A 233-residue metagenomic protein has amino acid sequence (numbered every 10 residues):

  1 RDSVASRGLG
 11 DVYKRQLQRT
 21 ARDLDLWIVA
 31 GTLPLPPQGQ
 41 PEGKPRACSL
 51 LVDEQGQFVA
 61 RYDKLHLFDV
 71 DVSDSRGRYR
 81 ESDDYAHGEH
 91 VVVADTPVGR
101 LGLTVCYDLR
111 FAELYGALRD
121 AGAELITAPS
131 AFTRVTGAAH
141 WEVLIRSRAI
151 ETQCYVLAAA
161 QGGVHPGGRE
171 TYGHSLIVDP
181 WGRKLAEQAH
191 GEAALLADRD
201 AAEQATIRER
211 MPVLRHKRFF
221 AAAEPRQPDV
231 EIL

Functional and structural regions predicted by a protein language model:
R1, A121-T136: Short acidic, glycine-rich surface-loop motifs adjacent to enzyme active sites
D2-Y13: Single conserved hydrophobic/aromatic residue that forms the stacking wall/gate of nucleotide- or nucleobase-binding
R19, Q40-A121, R134-G137, W141-V143 (+1 more regions): Active-site catalytic loop in hydrolytic enzyme cores
D23-L24, T152: Helix C-cap/helix->beta junction micro-motif
W27, E124-L125, Y155: Short, Asp-centered acidic motifs that coordinate Mg2+ and/or phosphate in catalytic or ligand-binding sites
A30-G31, C48-L51, V92-A94, S175-I177 (+1 more regions): Short beta-strand scaffold segments in enzyme catalytic cores
R61, L157-L233: C-terminal beta-strand edge segments of enzyme domains
